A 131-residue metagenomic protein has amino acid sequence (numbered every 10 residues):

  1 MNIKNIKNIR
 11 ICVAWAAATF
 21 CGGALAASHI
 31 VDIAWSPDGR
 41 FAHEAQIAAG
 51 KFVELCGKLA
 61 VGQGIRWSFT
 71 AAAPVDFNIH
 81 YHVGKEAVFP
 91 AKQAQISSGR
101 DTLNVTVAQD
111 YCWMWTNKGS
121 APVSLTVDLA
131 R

Functional and structural regions predicted by a protein language model:
N2-V13: Bacterial N-terminal signal peptides that target proteins for export
C21-G23: N-terminal signal peptide c-region/cleavage motif recognized by signal peptidases
A26-R131: Acidic, Ser/Thr/Pro
